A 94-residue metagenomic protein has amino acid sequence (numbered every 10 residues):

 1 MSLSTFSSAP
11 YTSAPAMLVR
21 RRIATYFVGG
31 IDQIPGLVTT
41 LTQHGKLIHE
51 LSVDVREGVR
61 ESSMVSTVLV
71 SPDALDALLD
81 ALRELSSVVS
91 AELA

Functional and structural regions predicted by a protein language model:
M1-E61, L69-A94: Long, contiguous binding/interaction regions
S66: Short acidic/polar micro-motifs at solvent-exposed secondary-structure junctions
